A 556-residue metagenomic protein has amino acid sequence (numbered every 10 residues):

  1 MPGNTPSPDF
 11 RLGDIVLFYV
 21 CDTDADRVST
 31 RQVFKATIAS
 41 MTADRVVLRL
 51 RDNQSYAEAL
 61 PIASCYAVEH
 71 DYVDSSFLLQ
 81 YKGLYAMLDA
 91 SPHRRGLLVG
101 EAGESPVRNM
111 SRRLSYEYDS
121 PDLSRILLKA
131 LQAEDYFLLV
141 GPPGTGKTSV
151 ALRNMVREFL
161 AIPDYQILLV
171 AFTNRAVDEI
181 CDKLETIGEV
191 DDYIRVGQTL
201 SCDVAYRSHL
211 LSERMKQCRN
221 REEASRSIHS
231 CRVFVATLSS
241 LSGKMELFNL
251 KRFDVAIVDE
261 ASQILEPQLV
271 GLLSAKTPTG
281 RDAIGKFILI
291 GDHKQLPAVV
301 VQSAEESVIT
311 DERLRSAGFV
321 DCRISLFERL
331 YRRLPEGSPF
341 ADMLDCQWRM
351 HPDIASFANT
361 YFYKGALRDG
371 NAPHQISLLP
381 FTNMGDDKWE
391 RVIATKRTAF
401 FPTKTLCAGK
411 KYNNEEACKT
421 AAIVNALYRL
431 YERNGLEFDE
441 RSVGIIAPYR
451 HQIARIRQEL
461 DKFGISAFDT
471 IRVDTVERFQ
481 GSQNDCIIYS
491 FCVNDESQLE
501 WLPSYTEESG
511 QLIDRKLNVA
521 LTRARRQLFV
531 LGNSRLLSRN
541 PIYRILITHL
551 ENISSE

Functional and structural regions predicted by a protein language model:
M1-P6, I471-V473: Short alpha-helix capping/helix-loop boundary micro-motifs
N4-L128, Q132, D182-E185, V190 (+5 more regions): Pre-ATPase regulatory/linker segments immediately N-terminal to the P-loop/RecA-like helicase/translocase core
D122, A133-L139, D164-Y165, R232: Pre-Walker A (Motif I) flank of P-loop NTPase domains
A133-R157: Walker A/P-loop
T148-I162, E179, K183-E185, S274-A275: Walker A/P-loop NTP-binding motif
A161-Y165, T173-N174, S239-L241, L247 (+1 more regions): Conserved helicase motor core of SF1/SF2 NTP-dependent helicases
L169-F172, V177, C181-D182, G188-D254 (+1 more regions): Conserved helicase NTPase catalytic core signature
